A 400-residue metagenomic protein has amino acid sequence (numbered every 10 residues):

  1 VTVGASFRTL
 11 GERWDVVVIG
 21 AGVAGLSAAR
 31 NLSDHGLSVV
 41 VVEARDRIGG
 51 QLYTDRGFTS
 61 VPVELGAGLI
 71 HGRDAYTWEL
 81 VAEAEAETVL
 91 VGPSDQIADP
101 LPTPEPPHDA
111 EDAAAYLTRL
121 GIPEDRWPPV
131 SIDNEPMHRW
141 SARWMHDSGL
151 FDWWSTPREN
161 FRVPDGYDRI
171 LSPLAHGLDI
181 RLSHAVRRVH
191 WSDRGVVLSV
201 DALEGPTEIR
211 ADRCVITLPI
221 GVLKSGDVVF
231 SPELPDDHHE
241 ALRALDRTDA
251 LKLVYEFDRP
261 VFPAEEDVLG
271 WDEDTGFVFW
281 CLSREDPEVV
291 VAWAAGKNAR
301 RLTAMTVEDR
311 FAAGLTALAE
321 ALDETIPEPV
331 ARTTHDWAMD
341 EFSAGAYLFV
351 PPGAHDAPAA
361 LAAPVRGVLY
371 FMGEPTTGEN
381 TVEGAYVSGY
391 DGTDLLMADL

Functional and structural regions predicted by a protein language model:
V1-L400: FAD-dinucleotide binding site
